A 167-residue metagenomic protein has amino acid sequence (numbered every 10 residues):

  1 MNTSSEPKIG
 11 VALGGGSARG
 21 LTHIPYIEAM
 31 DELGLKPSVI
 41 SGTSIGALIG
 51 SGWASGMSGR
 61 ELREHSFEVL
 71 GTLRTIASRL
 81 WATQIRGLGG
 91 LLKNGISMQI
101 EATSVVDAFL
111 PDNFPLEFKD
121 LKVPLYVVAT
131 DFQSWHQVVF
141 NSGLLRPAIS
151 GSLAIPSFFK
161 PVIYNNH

Functional and structural regions predicted by a protein language model:
M1-T43, S51-H167: Patatin-like phospholipase
